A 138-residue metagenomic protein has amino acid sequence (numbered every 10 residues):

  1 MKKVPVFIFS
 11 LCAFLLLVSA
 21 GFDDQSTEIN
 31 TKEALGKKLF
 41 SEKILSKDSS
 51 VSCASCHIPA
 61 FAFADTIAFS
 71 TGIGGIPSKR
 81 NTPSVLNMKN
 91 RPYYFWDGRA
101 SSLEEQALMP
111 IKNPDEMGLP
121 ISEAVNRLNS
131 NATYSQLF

Functional and structural regions predicted by a protein language model:
P5-F7, F14-F138: Periplasmic c-type cytochrome electron-transfer domains
